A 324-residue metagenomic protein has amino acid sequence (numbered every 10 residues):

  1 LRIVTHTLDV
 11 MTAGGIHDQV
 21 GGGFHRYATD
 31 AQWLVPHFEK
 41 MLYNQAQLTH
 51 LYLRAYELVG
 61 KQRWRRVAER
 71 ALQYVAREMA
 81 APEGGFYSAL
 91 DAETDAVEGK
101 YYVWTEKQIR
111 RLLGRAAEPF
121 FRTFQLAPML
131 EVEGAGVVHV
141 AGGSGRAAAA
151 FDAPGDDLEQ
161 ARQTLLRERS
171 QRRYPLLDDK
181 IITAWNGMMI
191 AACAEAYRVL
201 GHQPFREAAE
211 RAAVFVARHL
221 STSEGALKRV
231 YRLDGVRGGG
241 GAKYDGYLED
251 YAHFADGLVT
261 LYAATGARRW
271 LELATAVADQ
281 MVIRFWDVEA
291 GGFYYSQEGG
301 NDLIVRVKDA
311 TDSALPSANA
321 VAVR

Functional and structural regions predicted by a protein language model:
L1-R324: Glycan-recognition and catalytic cores of secretory/periplasmic carbohydrate-active enzymes
